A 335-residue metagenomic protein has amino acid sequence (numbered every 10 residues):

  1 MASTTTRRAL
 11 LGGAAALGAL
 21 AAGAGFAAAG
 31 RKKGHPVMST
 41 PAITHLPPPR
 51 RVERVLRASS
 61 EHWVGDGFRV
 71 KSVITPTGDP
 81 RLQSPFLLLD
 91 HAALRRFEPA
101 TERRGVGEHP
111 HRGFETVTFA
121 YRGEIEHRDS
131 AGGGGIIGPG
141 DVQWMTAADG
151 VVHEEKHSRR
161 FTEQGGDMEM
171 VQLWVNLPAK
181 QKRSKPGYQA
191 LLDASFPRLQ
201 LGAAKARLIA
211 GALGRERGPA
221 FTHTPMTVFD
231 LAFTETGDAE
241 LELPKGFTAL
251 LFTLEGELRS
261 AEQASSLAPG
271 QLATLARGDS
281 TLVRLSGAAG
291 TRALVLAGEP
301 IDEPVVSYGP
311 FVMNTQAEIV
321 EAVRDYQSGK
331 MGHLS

Functional and structural regions predicted by a protein language model:
A2-S335: Jelly-roll (double-stranded beta-helix
